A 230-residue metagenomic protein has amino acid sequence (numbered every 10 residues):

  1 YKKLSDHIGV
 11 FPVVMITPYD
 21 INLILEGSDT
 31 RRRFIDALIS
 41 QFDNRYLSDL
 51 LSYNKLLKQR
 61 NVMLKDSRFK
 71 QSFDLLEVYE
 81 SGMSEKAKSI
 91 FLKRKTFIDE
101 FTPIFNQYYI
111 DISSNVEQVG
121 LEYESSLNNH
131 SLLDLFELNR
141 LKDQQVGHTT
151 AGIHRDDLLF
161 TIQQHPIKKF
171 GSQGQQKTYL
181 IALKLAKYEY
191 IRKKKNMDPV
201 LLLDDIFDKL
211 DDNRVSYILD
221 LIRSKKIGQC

Functional and structural regions predicted by a protein language model:
Y1, D208-K209: Short, flexible loop segments at the rims of nucleotide/cofactor-binding pockets, characterized by
Y1-T30, I35-Y46, T102, N106-Q107 (+1 more regions): Nucleotide-state sensing region of NTPase/ATPase domains
L4-S5, V13, P18-I21, D43 (+6 more regions): Generic secondary-structure boundary/loop-capping signal
L23, Q41-R45, L51-Y53, H148-A151 (+2 more regions): Short, surface-exposed, polar/charged, turn-prone segments marking secondary-structure boundaries
E26, S48, G171-G174: Short alpha-helix boundary/capping segments
I35, F42-T96: Long, non-coiled-coil amphipathic alpha-helical linker/lever segments that couple catalytic cores to other domains
K70-L202, K209, N213-Q229: Conserved NTPase motor "head" modules and their coupling/switch loops across ABC/AAA+ ATPases, GTPases, and GHKL ATPases
